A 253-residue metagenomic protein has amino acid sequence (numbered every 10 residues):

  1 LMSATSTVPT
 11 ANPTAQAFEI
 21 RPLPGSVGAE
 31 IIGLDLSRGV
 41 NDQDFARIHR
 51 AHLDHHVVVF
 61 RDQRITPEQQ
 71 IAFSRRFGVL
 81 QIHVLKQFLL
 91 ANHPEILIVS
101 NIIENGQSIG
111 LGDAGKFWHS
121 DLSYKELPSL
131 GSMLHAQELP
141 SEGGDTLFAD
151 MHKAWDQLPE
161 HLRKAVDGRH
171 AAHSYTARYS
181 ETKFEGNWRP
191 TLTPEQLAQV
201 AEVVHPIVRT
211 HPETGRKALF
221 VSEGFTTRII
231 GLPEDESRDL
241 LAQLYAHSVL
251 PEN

Functional and structural regions predicted by a protein language model:
S3-N253: Non-heme Fe(II) oxygenase catalytic core, chiefly the N-lobe of the double-stranded beta-helix
